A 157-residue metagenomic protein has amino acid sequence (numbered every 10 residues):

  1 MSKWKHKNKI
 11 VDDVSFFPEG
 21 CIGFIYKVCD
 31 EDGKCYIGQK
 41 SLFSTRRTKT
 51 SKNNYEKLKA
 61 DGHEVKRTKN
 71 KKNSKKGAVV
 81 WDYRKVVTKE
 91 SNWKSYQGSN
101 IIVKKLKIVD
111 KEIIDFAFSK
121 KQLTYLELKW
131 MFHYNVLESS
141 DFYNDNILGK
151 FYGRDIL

Functional and structural regions predicted by a protein language model:
S2-L157: Structure-specific nucleic-acid interaction/processing domains
